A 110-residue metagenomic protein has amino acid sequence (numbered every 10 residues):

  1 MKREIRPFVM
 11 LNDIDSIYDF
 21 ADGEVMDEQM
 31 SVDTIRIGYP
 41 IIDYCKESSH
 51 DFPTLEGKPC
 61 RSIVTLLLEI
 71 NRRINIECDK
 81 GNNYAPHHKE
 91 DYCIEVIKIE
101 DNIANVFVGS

Functional and structural regions predicted by a protein language model:
M1, F8, D91-I94, G109: Long, Ser/Thr/Pro/Gly-rich and/or acidic low-complexity regions in intracellular
M1-E47: Charged, low-complexity intrinsically disordered regulatory segments in eukaryotic signaling
E47-L68: Short, contiguous acidic and Ser/Thr-rich linear segments
R72-I103: Short loop-to-beta-strand transition segments
N102-S110: Helix-rich interaction surfaces within compact, conserved domain-sized segments that mediate assembly or partner
